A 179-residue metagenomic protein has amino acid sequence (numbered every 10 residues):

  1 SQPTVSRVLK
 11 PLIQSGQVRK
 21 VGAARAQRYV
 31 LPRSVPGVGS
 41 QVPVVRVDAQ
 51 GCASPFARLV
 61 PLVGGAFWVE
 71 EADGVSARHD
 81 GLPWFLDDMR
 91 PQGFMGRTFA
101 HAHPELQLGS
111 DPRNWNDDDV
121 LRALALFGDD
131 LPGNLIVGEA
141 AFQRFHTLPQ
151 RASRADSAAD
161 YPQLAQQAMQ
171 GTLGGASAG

Functional and structural regions predicted by a protein language model:
Q2-G179: Phosphate/dinucleotide-binding and metal-coordinating scaffold of catalytic cores in nucleotide-dependent enzymes
